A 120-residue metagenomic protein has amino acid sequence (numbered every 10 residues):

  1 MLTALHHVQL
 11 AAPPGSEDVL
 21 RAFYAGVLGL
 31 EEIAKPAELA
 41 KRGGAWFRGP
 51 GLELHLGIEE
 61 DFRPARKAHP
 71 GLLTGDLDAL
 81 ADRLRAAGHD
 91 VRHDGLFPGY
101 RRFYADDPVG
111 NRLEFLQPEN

Functional and structural regions predicted by a protein language model:
M1-R21, A68-P70: N-terminal beta-strand motif that seeds the catalytic metal site of vicinal oxygen chelate
M1-T3, A87-N120: Vicinal oxygen chelate
T3-A4, F62-K67, F97: Short glycine-enriched loop/turn motifs at secondary-structure junctions
L20-A25, L84, G110: Conserved active-site tyrosine of GNAT-family acetyltransferases
A25-I33, H89: Conserved acetyl-CoA-binding loop of GNAT-fold acetyltransferases
E31-A65, R112-Q117: Conserved short beta-strand elements that form part of the metal-binding/catalytic scaffold of enzyme active sites
G43-A45, A68, G99-F103: Short beta-strand micro-motifs in enzyme catalytic cores
R66-L84: Mid-chain, well-packed structural core segment of small domains
